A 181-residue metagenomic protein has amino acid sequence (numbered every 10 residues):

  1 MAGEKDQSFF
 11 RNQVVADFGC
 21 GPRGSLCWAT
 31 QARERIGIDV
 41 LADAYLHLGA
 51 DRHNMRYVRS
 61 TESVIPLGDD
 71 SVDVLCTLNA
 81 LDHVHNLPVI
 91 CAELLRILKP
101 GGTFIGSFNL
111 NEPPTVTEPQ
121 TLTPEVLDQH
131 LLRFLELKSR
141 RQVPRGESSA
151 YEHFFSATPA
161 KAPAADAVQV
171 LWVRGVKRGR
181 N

Functional and structural regions predicted by a protein language model:
M1-V14: Conserved alpha-helix/loop element of class I SAM-dependent methyltransferases that forms part of the SAM/SAH-binding
A16-V64: Class I SAM-dependent methyltransferase SAM/SAH-binding core
S63-L75: A short acidic, Gly/Pro-enriched loop at the edge of an enzyme's catalytic core that lines a small-molecule cofactor
V74-H85: A short SAM/SAH-binding and catalytic strip from SAM-dependent methyltransferases
P88-P100: A short glycine-rich, Lys/Arg-flanked "PGG" loop and its adjoining helix->strand segment in the class I
G101-N109: Conserved beta-strand signature within the Rossmann-like core of class I S-adenosyl-L-methionine
V116-P144: Conserved Class I S-adenosyl-L-methionine
S148-N181: Core SAM-dependent methyltransferase catalytic element
